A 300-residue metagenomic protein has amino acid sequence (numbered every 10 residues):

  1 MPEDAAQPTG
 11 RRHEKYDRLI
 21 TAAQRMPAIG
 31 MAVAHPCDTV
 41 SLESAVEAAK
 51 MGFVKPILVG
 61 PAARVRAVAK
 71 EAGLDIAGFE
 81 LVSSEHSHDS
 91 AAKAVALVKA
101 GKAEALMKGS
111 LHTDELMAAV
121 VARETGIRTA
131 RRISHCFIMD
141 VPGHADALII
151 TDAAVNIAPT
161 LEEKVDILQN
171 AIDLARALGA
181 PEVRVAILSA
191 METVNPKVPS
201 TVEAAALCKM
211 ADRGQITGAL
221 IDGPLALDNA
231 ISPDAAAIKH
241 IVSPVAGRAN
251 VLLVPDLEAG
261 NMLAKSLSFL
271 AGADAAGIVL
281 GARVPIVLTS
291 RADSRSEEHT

Functional and structural regions predicted by a protein language model:
M1-I57, P61-H299: Anion-binding alpha/beta catalytic cores of soluble intermediary-metabolism enzymes, centered on
